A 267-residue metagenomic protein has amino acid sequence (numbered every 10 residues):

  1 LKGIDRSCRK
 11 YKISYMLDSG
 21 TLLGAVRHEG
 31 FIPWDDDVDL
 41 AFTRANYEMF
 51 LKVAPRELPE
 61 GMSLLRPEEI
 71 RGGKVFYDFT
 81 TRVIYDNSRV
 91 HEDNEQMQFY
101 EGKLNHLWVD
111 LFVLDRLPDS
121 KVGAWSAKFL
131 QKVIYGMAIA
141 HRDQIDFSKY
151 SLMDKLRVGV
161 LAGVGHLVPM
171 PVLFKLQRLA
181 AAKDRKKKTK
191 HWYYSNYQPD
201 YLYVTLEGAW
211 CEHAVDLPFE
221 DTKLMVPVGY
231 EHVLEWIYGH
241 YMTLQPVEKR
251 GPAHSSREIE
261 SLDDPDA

Functional and structural regions predicted by a protein language model:
L1-R9, A54-D119, I139-G239, T243-A267: Conserved catalytic core of two-metal-ion nucleotidyltransferases
D5-V38, F42-L51, A209, W236-I237: Active-site nucleotide-donor binding segment shared across nucleotidyl transfer reactions
K121-A127: A short secondary-structure junction signal
L130: Short, His- and charge-rich active-site/binding loops that engage polyanionic ligands
